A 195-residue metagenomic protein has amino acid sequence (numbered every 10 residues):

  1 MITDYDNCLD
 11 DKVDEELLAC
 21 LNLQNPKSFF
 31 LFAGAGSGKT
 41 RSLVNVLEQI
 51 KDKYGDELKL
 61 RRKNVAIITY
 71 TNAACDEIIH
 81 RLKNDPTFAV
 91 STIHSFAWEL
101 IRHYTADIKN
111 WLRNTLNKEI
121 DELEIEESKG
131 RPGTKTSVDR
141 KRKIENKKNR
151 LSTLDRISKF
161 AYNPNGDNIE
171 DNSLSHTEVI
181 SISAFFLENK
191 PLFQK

Functional and structural regions predicted by a protein language model:
M1-K109: P-loop NTPase Walker
M1-S37, S42, S128-K195: Accessory N-terminal region flanking or inserted into the helicase ATPase core in nucleic-acid motor proteins
L82, I101-T105, L116, I120 (+3 more regions): Generic secondary-structure transition motif, activating predominantly at the C-termini of alpha-helices
W111-G133: Conserved phosphoryl-transfer catalytic core
